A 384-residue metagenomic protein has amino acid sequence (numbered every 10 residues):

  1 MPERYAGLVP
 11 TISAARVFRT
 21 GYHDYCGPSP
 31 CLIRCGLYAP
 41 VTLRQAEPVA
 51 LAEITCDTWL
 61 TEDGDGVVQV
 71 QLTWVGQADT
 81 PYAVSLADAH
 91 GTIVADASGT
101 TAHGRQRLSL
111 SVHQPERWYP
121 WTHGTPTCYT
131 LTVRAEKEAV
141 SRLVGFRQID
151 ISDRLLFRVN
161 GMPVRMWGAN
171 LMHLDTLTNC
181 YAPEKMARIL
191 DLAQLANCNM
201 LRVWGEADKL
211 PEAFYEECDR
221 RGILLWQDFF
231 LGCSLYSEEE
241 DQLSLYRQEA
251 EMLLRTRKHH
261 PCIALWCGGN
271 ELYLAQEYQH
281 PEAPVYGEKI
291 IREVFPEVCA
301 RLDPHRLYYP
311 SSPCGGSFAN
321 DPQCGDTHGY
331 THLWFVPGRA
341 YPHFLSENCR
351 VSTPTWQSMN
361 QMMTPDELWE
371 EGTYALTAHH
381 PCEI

Functional and structural regions predicted by a protein language model:
M1-L201, R220, T327: Secreted/periplasmic carbohydrate-active enzymes, especially glycoside hydrolases
A6-S13, Y22, C31, I151-R158 (+3 more regions): Active-site mouth of glycoside hydrolases
I33-G36, W266, E297-C299, W334-I384: Substrate-binding clefts and catalytic carboxylate motifs of secreted carbohydrate-active enzymes
Q77, Y273, V351-T353: Short, acidic Gly/Pro/Ser/Thr-rich loop/turn segments
Q227-G232, T327-R339: Acidic, His- and aromatic-enriched active-site or binding-groove loops in soluble protein domains that engage sugars
H280-V285, Q323, M359-M363: Short secondary-structure boundary/capping segments
